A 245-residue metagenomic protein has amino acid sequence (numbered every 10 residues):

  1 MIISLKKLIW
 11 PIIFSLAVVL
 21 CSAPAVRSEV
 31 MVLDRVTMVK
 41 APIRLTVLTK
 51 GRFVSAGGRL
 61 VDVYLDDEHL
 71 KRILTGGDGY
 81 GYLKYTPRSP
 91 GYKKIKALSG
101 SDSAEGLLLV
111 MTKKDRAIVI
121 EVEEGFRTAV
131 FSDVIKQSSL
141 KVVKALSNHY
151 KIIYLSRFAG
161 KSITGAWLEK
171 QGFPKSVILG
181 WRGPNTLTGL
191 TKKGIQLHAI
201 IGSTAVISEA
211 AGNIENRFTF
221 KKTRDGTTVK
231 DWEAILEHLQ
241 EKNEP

Functional and structural regions predicted by a protein language model:
M1-K6: N-terminal secretory signal peptides that target proteins for export/translocation
P11-V19: Bacterial N-terminal signal peptides
A25-R116: Beta-strand-enriched, solvent-exposed domains that form extended recognition/catalytic surfaces
R116-L197: Conserved, compact domain cores that house catalytic/ligand-binding motifs in diverse enzymes and effector modules
G160-P245: C-terminal cap/substrate-recognition subdomain and adjoining C-terminal extension of metal-dependent phosphatase-like
